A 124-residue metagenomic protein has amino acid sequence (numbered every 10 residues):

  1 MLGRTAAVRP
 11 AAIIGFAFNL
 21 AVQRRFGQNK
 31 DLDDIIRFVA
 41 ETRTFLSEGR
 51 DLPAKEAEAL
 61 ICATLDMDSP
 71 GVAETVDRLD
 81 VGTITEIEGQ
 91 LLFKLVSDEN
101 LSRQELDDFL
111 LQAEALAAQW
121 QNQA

Functional and structural regions predicted by a protein language model:
M1-N29: N-terminal interaction modules that seed assembly of large macromolecular complexes
R4-A11, D77-E88: Short, low-complexity cationic-aromatic patches
A11-N19, T85-L95: An amphipathic alpha-helical micro-motif enriched in hydrophobic residues with embedded/adjacent acidic residues
N19, D34-R37, D107-E114: Amphipathic alpha-helical scaffolding segments
L20-D31, V96-E105: Short helix-capping/linker segments at secondary-structure and domain boundaries
I36-L79: Short, solvent-exposed interaction modules
G71, T83, L101-E105: Charged, low-complexity intrinsically disordered regulatory/assembly segments
F93-A124: Glycine-rich, aromatic-bearing surface loops/beta-hairpins
